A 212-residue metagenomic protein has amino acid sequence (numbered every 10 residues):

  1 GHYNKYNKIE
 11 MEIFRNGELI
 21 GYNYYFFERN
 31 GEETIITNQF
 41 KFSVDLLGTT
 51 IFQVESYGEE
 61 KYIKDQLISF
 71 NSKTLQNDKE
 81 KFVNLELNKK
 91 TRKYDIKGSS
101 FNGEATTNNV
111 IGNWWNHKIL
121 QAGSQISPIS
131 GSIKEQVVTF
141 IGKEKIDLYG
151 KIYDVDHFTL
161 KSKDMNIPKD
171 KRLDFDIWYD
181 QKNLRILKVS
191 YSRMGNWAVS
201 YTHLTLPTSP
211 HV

Functional and structural regions predicted by a protein language model:
G1-K89, K118-L204: Acidic, serine/threonine-rich low-complexity disordered tracts
T91, S100, T208: Short, flexible active-site-adjacent loop segments at beta-strand->alpha-helix junctions, enriched in small/polar
Y94-N109: Acidic/charged, solvent-exposed loop-and-adjacent secondary-structure segments enriched in E/D, K/R, S/T, and G/P
T106-A122: Beta-strand/loop-rich accessory regions of lumenal/periplasmic or secreted enzymes, predominantly carbohydrate-active
H203-V212: Single conserved hydrophobic/aromatic residue that forms the stacking wall/gate of nucleotide- or nucleobase-binding
